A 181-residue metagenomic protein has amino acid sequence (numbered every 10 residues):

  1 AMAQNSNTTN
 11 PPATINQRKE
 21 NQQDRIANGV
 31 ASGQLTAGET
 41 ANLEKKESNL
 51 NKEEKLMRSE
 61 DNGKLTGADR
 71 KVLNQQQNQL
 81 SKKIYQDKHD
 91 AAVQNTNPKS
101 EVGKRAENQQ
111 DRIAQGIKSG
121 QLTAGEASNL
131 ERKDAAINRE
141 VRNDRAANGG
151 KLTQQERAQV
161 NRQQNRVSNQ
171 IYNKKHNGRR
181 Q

Functional and structural regions predicted by a protein language model:
P11, A27, A31-S32, S59-N62 (+5 more regions): N-terminal secretory leader/proregion of peptide precursors and effectors
P12-N42: N-terminal targeting signals for Sec/Tat export/insertion, comprising classic cleavable signal peptides
I15-N21, L43-N51, V102-E107, L130-I137: Short amphipathic alpha-helical heptad-repeat segments
N16, D87-G125, N129: Extended amphipathic alpha-helical interaction segments
A31-D61, A127: N-terminal, post-signal-peptide region of Sec/Tat-exported proteins
A37-K45, T66-Q75, A124-R132, T153-R162: Short, charged, amphipathic alpha-helical segments
N49-K64, Q79-A92, A136-G149, R166-R179: Amphipathic alpha-helical coiled-coil segments
